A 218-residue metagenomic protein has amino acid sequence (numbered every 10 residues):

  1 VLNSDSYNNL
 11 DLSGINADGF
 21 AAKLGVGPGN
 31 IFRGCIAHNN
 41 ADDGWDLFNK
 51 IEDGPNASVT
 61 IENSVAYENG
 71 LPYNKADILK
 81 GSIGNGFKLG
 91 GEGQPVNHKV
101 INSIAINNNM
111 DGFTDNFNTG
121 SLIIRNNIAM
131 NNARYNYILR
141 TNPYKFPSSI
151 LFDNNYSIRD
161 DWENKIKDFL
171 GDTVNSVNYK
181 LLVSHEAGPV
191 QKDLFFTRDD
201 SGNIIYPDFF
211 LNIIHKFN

Functional and structural regions predicted by a protein language model:
V1, G112-T114, N218: Accessible peptide chain termini
V1-D11, A21, G27-D43, P55-A76 (+4 more regions): Right-handed parallel beta-helix
D5, D11, D18, D42-D46 (+11 more regions): Acidic-enriched, low-complexity/disordered segments with a strong bias for Aspartate over Glutamate
Y7, F20-A21, W45, F87 (+5 more regions): Aromatic-residue hotspot detector
D11-G25, N39-D53, N74-E92, N107-N116 (+1 more regions): Extracellular beta-strand/beta-solenoid scaffold signature
K23, K50, K75, K80 (+8 more regions): Context-gated lysine
R140-N218: Acidic, glycine- and Ser/Thr-rich low-complexity intrinsically disordered tracts in extracellular/secreted proteins
